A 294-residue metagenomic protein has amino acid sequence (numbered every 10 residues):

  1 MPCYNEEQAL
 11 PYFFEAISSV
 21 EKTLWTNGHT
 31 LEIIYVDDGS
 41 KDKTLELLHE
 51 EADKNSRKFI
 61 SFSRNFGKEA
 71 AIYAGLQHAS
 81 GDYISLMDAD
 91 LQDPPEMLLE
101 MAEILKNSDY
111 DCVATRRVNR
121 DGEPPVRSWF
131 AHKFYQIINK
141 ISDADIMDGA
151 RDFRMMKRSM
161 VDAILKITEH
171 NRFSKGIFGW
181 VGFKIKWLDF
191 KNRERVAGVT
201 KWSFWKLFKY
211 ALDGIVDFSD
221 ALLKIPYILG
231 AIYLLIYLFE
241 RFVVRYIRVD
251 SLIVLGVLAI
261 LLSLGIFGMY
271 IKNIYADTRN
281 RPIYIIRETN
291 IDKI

Functional and structural regions predicted by a protein language model:
M1-E123: Structured catalytic core of nucleotide-sugar glycosyltransferases
I17, G75, D90, I137 (+4 more regions): Residue-level signature of catalytic and energy-coupling elements of molecular machines, predominantly ATP/GTP-dependent
S19-K22, E103, N139, A276 (+1 more regions): Regular, well-ordered alpha-helical segments
E51, H78, I104, K140 (+3 more regions): Conserved catalytic core of Hanks-type protein kinase domains
F62-R64, K68-H78, Y83, P95-R172 (+2 more regions): Acceptor/aglycone-binding surface of glycosyltransferases and processive sugar-polymer synthases
K175-I294: Hydrophobic helical membrane-anchoring modules
